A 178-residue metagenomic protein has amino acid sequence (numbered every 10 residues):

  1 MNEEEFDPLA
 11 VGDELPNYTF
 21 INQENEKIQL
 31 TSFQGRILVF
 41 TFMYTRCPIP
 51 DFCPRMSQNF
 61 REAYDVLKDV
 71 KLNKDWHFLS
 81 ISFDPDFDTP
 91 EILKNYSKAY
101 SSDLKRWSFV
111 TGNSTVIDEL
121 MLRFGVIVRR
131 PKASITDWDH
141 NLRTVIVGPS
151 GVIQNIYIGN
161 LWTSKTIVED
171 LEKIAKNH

Functional and structural regions predicted by a protein language model:
M1-T31, R55-Q58, D65: N-terminal "domain-start" segment that seeds a small globular fold
A10-L15, F33-V39, N73-W76, D139-L142: Extracytoplasmic
D13, I37, M43-R46, Y64-K71 (+4 more regions): Sec/Tat-exported extracytoplasmic proteins
I28-N59, F78: Short active-site neighborhood of thiol/selenol oxidoreductases, capturing the structured segment around
Y44-P50, S82-F83, R106-W107, I156-Y157: Second-shell loop/turn segments in exported
Y44-T45, F83-D84, S114, V126 (+1 more regions): Solvent-exposed coil/turn segments that connect beta secondary-structure elements in extracytoplasmic/periplasmic
R55-L120: Structural microenvironment flanking redox-active thiols in thiol-disulfide oxidoreductases
L122, I127-H178: Thiol-/selenol-based redox modules, centered on thioredoxin-like and closely related oxidoreductase domains
